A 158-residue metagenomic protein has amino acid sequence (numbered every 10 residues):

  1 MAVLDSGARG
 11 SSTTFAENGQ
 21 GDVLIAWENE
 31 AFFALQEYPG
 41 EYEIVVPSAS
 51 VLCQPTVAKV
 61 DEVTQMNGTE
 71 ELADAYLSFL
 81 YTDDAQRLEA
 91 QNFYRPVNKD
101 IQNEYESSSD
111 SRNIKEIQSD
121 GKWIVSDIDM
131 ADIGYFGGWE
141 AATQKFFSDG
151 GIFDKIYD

Functional and structural regions predicted by a protein language model:
M1-P47: Ligand-binding pocket segment of bilobal, Venus flytrap-like solute-binding proteins
D5-R9, F32-A34, V51, E62-T64 (+1 more regions): Short amphipathic alpha-helical segments, especially helix-boundary/capping motifs
G7-G10, Q20, A26, F33 (+4 more regions): Extracytoplasmic/secreted proteins, especially bacterial periplasmic and envelope-associated proteins
G19, G40-E43, S48, P55-T56 (+3 more regions): Generic structural motif recognizing short loop/turn segments at the entrances and edges of beta-strands
Y38-E70, N103: Periplasmic-binding protein-like
E62-D158: Extracellular/periplasmic juxtamembrane helices and adjacent flexible linkers that interface with membrane partners
